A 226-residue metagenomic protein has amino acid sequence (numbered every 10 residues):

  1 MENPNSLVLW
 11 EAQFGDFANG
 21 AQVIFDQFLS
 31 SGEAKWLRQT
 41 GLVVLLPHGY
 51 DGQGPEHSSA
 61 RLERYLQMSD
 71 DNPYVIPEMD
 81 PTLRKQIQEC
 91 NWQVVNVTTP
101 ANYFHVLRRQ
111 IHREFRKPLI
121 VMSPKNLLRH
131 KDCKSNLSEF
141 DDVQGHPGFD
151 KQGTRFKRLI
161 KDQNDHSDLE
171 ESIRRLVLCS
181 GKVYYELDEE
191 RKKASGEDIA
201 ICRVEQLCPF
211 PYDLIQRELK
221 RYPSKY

Functional and structural regions predicted by a protein language model:
M1-E171, Y185: Conserved thiamine diphosphate
L7, R175-L176, Y226: Structural motif
L9-W10, L178-C179, I201: Short hydrophobic beta-strand that contains or immediately precedes a catalytic carboxylate
F17-A21, S58, S180, L207-Y212: Phosphate/oxyanion-binding active-site loops and adjacent basic polyanion-contact surfaces
V97-T98, L178, Q206: Conserved residues at beta->alpha junctions
S172-I173, C179-G181, L187-D188: Charge-patterned, long linear interaction tracts outside catalytic cores
Y184, E189-Y226: Generic long, charged, amphipathic alpha-helical segments
